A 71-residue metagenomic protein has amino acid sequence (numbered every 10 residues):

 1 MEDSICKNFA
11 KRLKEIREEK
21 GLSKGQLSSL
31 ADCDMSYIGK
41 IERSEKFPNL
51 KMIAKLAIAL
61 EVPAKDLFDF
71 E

Functional and structural regions predicted by a protein language model:
M1-N8: A detector for short, charged/polar N-terminal pre-domain segments
D3, F68-E71: Short, charged recognition helix plus adjacent turn of helix-turn-helix-like nucleic-acid-binding domains
K11-L27, K55: Short basic helix-loop element that most often maps to the first helix and adjoining turn of HTH DNA-binding modules
I16, D34-Y37, P63: Short N-terminal alpha-helical targeting/association segments
G21-K40: Short alpha-helical DNA-recognition segment
E42, M52, E71: DNA major-groove recognition helix of helix-turn-helix
K51-D66: DNA major-groove recognition helix of helix-turn-helix/homeodomain DNA-binding modules
